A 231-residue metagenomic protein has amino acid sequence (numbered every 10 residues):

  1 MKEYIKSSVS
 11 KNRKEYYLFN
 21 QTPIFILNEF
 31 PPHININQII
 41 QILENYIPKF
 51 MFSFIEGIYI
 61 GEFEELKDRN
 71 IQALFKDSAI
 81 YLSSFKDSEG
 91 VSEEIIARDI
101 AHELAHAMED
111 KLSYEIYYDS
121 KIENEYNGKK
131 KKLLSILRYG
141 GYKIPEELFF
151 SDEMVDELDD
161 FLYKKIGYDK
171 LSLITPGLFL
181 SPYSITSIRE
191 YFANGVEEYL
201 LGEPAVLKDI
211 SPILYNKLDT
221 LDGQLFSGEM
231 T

Functional and structural regions predicted by a protein language model:
M1-N28, Q38-Q41, E62, S78-A79 (+1 more regions): C-terminal or late-domain output modules
M1-P31, Y59-E65, D159-P176, S181-Y183 (+1 more regions): Non-catalytic architectural context of zinc metalloproteases
N12-I80, S84-E94, Y118, I136-F149: Auxiliary, metal-adjacent structural segments of Zn-dependent hydrolase domains
M51-F54, K111-I116, P204: Long, hydrophobic, amphipathic alpha-helical segments used as structural scaffolds
V91-I95, D99, S187, Y191: Short, conserved micro-motifs enriched in small and acidic residues
A97, E103-E123: Catalytic Zn2+-binding segment of zinc metalloproteases
I122, Y126-G167: Low-complexity, serine/threonine/proline-enriched polar segments
M154-T231: Pan-zinc metallopeptidase signature
